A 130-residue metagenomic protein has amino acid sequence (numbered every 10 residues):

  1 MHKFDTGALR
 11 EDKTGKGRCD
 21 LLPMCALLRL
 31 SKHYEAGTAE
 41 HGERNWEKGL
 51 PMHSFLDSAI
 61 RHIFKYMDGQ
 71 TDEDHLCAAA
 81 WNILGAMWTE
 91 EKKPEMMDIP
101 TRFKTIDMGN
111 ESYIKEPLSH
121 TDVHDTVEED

Functional and structural regions predicted by a protein language model:
M1-D130: Intrinsically disordered, low-complexity regulatory regions that flank transcription factor DNA-binding cores
